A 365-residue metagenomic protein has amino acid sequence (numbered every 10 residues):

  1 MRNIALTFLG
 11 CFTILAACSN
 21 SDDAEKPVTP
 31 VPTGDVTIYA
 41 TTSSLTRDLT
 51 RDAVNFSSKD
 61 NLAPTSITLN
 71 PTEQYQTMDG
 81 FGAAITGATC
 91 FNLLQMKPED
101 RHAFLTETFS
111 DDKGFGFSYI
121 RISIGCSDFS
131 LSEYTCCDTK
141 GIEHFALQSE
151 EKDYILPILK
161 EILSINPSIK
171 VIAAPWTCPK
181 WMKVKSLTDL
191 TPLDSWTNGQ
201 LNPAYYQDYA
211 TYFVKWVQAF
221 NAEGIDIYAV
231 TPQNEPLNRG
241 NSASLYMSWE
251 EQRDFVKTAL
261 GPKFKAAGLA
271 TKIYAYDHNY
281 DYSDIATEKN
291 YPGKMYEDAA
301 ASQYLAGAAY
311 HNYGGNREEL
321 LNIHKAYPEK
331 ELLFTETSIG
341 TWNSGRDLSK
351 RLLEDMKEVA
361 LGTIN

Functional and structural regions predicted by a protein language model:
M1-A16: Sec-dependent bacterial lipoprotein signal peptides
T13-T33: Bacterial Sec-dependent N-terminal signal peptides
T29-K59: N-terminal zymogen propeptides
L49-I227, S248, T258: N-terminal catalytic cores of secreted or lumenal carbohydrate-active enzymes
Q74-M78, K113-F115, S164-N166, A266-G268 (+3 more regions): Extracellular/periplasmic catalytic domains that process cell-envelope and extracellular macromolecules
G80-A84, G114-R121, S168-I172, D226-T231 (+4 more regions): Structural preference for beta-strand elements that scaffold enzyme active sites
Q207-A229, P236-R346: Active-site neighborhood of glycoside hydrolase catalytic domains
A308, T341-N365: Substrate-binding cleft of secreted/luminal carbohydrate-active enzymes
